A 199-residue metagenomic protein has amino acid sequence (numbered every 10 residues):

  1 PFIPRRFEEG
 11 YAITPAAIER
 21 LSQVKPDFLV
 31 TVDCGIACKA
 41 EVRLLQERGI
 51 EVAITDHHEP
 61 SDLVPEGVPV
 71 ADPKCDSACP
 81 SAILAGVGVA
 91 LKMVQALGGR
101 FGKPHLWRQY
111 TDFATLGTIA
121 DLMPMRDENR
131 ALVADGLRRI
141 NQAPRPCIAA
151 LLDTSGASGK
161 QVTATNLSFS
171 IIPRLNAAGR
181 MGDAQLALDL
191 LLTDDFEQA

Functional and structural regions predicted by a protein language model:
P1-A199: Replace "Mg2+/Mn2+-dependent" with "divalent metal-dependent
